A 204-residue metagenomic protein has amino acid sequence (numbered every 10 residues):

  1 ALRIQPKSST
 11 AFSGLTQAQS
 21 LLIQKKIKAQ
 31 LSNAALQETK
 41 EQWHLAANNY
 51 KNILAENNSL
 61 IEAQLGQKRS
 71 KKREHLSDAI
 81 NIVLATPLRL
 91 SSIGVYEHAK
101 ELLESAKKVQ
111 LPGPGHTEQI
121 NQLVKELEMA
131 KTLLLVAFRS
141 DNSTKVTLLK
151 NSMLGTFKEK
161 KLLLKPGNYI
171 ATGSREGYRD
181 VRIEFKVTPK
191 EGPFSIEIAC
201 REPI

Functional and structural regions predicted by a protein language model:
I4-Q5, S13, Q17, T39-A55 (+2 more regions): Short loop/turn and low-complexity linker motifs enriched in small/turn-promoting residues
Q24-K25, S77: Residue signature of alpha-solenoid helical repeat architecture, marking inter-repeat boundaries and helix-start
